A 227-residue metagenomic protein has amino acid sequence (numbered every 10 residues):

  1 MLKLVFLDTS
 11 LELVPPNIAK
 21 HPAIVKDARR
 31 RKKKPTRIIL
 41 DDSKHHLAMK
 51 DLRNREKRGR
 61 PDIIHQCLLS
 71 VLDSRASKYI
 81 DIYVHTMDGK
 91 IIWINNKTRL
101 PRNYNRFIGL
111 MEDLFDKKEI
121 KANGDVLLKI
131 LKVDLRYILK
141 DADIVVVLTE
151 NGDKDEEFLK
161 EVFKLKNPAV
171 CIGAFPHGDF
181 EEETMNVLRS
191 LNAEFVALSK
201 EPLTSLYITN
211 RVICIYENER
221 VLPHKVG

Functional and structural regions predicted by a protein language model:
L2-D155, S190, I213, E217-V221 (+1 more regions): RNA substrate-binding interface of SAM-dependent RNA methyltransferases
N17-A19, L159-K160, E183-M185: Short coil/turn segments at secondary-structure boundaries
Y137-L139, L159-K164: Short amphipathic alpha-helix with an adjacent loop that forms part of the alpha/beta core around
D143, P168-A169, A193: Conserved acidic residues
T149-F158, K166-F180: Long, charge-patterned amphipathic alpha-helical coiled-coil/hairpin "stalk" segments used as oligomerization
P176-G227: Structured adenosyl-cofactor binding patch, chiefly the S-adenosyl-L-methionine
